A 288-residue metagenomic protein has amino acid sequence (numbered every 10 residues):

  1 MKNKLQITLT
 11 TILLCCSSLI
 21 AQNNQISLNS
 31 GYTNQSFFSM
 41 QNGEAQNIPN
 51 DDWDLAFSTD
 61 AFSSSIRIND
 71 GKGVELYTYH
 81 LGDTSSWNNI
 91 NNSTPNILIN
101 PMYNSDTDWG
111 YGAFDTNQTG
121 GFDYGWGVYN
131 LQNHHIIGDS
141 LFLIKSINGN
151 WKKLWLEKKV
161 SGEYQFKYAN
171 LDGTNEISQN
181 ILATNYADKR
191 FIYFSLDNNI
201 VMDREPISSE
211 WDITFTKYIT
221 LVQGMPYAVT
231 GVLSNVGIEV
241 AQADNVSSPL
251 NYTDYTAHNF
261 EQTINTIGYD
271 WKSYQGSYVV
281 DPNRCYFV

Functional and structural regions predicted by a protein language model:
M1-Q25: Bacterial Sec-dependent N-terminal signal peptides
Q22-V288: Surface-exposed, beta-sheet-biased, low-hydrophobicity segments with strongly acidic/polar composition
